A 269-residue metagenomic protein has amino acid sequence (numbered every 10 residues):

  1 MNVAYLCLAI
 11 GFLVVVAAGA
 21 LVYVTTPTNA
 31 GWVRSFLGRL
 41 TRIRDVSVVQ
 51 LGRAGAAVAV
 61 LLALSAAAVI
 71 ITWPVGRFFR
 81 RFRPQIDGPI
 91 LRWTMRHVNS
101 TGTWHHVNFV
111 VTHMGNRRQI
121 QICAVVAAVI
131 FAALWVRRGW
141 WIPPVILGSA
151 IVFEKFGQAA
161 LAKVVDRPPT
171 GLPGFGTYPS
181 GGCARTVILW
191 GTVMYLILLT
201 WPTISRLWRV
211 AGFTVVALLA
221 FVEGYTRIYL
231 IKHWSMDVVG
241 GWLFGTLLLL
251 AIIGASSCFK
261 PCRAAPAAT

Functional and structural regions predicted by a protein language model:
M1-Q119, A162-T170: N-terminal transmembrane-helix/juxtamembrane module of multi-pass inner/ER membrane proteins
N2-L8, Y23-V24, T28-G31, A128 (+1 more regions): Membrane-embedded catalytic cores of phosphoryl/pyrophosphoryl-handling enzymes
L6-I10, A56-V60, L64, W141-A150 (+2 more regions): Alpha-helical transmembrane segments of integral membrane proteins
A17, A63-A66, I70, V145-A160 (+3 more regions): Hydrophobic, lipid-facing residues on alpha-helical transmembrane segments of integral membrane proteins
R44-D45, W104-F109, A124-F131, L219-G224: Hydrophobic, membrane-inserted alpha-helices
I71, V75, G157, L161 (+3 more regions): Alpha-helical membrane-inserting segments
I71-P74, K155-P169, V222-H233: C-terminal ends of transmembrane alpha-helices and the immediately adjacent extracellular/lumenal or cytosolic loop
F79-N99, W104, R118, I122-T214: Membrane-interface loops
